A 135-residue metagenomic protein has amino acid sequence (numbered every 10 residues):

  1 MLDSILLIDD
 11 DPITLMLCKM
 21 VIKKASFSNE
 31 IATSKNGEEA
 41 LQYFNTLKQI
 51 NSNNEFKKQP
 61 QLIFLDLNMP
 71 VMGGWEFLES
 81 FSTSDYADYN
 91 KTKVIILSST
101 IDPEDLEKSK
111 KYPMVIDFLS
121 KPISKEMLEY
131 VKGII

Functional and structural regions predicted by a protein language model:
D3, K48-F64: Active-site beta3 strand of CheY-like receiver
D3-I13, C18-I22: Conserved acidic segment of CheY-like receiver
D9-D11, N36, D66: Acidic di-acidic motifs
M20, E76, Y89-I95, I101-D117 (+1 more regions): Alpha4 helix (beta4-alpha4-beta5 surface) of REC/receiver domains from two-component response regulators
T33-Q42, T46, G74: Helix N-cap/capping motif at the beta->alpha junctions
Q42, W75-D88: Short amphipathic alpha-helix used as the core "switch/output" element in two-component signaling
M69: Receiver (REC) domain active-site loop signature in two-component systems and cognate sites in sensor histidine kinases
S120-K121: A Lys-centered signature of the CheY-like receiver
